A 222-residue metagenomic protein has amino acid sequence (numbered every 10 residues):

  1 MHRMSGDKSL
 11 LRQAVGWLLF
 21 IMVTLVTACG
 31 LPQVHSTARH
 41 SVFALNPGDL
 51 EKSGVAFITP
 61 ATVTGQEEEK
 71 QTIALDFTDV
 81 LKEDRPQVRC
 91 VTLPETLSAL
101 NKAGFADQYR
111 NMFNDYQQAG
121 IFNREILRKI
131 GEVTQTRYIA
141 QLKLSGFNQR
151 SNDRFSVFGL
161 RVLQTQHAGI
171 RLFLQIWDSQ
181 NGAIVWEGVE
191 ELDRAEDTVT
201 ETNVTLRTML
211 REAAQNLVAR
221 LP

Functional and structural regions predicted by a protein language model:
H2-S5, V23: Position-driven detector of the extreme protein N-terminus
R3, K82-V91, T198-V204: Short, exposed beta-strand "edge-strand" segments with a Pro/Gly-rich flavor and a Y/T-containing core
M4-L18: Bacterial N-terminal signal peptides that target proteins for export
G16-V26: Bacterial N-terminal signal peptides
C29-S53, V133-T134, K143-S151, V162-P222: C-terminal/domain-edge helix-coil "capping" segments
S41-F43, G120-L127, F155-R161: N-terminal post-signal-peptidase region of extra-cytosolic proteins
G54, I58-K143, S179, E187 (+1 more regions): N-terminal segment of the mature soluble domain
G65, N148-S156: Short, solvent-exposed loop/turn segments at secondary-structure junctions
